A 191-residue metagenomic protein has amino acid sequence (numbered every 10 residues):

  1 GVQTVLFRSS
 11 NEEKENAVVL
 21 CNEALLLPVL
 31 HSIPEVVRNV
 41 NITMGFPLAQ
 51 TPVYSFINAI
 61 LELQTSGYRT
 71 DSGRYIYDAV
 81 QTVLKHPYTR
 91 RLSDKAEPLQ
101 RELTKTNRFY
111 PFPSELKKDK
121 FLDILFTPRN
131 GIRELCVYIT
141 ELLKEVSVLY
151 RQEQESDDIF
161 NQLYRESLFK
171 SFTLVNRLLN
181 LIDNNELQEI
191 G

Functional and structural regions predicted by a protein language model:
G1-F7: Short, small-residue-biased leader/transition segments that mark boundaries at the very start of proteins
R8-G191: Polyanion-engaging groove/track-forming segments
